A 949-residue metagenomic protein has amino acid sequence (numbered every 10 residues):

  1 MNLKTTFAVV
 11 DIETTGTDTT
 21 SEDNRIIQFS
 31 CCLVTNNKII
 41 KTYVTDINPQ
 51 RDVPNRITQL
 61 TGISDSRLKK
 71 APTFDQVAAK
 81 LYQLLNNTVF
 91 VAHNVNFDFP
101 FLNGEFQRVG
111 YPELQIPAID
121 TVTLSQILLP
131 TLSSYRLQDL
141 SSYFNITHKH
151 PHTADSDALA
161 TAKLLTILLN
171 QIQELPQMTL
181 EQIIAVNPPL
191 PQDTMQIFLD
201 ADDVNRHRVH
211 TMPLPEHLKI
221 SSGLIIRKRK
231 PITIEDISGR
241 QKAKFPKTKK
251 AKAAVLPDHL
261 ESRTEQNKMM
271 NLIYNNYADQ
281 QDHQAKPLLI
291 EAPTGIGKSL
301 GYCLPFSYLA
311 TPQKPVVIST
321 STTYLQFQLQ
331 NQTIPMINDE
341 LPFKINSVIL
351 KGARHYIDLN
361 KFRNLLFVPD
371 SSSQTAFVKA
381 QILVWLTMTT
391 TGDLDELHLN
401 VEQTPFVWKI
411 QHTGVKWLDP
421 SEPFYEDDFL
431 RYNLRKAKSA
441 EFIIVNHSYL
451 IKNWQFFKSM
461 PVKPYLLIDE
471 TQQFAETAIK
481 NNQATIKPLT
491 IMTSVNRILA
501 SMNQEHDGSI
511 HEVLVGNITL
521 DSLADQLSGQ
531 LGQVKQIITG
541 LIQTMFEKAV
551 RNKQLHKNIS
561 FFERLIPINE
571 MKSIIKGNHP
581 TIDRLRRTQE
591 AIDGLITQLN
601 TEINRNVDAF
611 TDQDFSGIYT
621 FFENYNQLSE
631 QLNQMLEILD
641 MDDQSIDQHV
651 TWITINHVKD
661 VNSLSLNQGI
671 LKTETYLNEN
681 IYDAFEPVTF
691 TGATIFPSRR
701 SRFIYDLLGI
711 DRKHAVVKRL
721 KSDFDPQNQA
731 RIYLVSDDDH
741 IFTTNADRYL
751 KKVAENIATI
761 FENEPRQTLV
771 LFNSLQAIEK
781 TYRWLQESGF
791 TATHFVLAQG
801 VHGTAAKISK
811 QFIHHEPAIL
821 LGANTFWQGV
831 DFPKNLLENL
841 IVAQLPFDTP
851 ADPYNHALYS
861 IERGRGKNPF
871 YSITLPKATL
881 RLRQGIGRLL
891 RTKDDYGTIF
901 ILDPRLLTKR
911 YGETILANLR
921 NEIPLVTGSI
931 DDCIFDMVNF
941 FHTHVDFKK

Functional and structural regions predicted by a protein language model:
M1-N2, I167-T248: Acidic two-metal-ion nuclease catalytic site recognized across multiple nuclease folds, prominently DnaQ/RNase D-T
N2-P117, P130-H148, H152: Conserved non-catalytic scaffold segment of RNase H-like nuclease domains
N86-F106, Q126, L132, R136-F198 (+1 more regions): Acidic, Mg2+-coordinating catalytic module of metal-dependent nucleases/exonucleases that use a two-metal-ion mechanism
E235-L289: Conserved pre-motif I regulatory segment
I237-R240, K249, A253-V255, G352-F406 (+4 more regions): Conserved coupling segment at the C-terminus of the helicase ATP-binding
K250, K314, T320-A440, N855: A substrate-engagement module of RecA-like helicase motors
D282-L304: Walker A/P-loop
V735-D747, T804-D903: Conserved RecA-like P-loop NTPase helicase motor core
